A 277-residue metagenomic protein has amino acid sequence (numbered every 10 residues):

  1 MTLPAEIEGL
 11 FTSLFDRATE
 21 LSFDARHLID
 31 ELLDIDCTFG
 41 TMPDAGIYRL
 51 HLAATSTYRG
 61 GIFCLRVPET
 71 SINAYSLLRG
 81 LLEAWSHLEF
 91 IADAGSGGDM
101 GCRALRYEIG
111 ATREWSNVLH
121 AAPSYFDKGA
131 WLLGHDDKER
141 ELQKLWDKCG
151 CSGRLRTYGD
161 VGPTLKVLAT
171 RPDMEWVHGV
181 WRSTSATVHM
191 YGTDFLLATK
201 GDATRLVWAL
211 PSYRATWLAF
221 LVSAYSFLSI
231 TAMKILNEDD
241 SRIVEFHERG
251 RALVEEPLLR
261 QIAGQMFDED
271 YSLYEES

Functional and structural regions predicted by a protein language model:
M1-S277: A cross-kingdom marker of C-terminal helix-rich interaction/assembly modules
